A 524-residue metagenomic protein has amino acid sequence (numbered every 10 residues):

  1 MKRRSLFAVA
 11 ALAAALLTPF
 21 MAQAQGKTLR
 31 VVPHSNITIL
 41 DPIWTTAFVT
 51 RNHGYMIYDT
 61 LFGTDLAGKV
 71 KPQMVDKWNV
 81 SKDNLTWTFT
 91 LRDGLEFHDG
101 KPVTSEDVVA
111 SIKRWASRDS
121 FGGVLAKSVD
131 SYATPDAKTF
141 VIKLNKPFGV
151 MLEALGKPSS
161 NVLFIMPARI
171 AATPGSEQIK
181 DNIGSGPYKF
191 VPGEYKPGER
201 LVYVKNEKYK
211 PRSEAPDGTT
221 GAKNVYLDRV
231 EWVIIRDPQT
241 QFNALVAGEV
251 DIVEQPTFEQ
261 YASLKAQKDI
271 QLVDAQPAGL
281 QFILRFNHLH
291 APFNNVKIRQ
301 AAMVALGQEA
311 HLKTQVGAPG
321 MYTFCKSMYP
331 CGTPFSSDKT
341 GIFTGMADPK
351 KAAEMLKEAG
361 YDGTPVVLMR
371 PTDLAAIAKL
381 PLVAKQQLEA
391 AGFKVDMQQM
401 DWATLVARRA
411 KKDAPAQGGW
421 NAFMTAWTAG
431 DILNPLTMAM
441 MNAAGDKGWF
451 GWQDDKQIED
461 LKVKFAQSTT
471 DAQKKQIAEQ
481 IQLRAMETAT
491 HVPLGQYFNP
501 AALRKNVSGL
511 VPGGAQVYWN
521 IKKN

Functional and structural regions predicted by a protein language model:
F20, T90, V124-A171, G175-K196: Surface-exposed binding/hinge segments that line and control ligand-binding clefts or catalytic entry sites
V32-K82, K113, I183: N-terminal lobe/hinge region of extracytoplasmic solute-binding protein
K69, P158-E231, Q239-T240, P349-K350 (+1 more regions): Gly/Pro-rich hinge or "lid" segments in bacterial periplasmic/extracellular proteins
L85, D396-A410, L436-K505, N524: Extracytoplasmic/peripheral linker and loop segments enriched in polar/acidic and small residues with frequent Thr/Pro
S131-Y132, V191-V202, V233-H290: Extracellular/periplasmic solute-recognition and catalytic clefts
Y188-K189, G320-E358, L374-K379: Structural transition elements
P197-E199, D237-P238, P256-F258, A353-A429 (+2 more regions): Ligand/substrate-recognition segments at binding pockets and active sites
L289, F293-T333, K379-L380, A485-P493: Periplasmic-binding protein-like
